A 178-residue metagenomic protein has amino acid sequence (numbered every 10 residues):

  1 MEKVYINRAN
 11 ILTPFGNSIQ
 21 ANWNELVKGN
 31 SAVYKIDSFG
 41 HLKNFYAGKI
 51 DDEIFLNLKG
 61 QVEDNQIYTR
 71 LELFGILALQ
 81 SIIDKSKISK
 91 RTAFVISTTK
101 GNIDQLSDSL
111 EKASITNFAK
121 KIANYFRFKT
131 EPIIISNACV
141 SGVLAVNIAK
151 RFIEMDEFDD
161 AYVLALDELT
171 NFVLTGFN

Functional and structural regions predicted by a protein language model:
M1-P132, N137, R151-E154: Conserved "HGTGT" condensation-loop signature of ketosynthase/thiolase-family condensing enzymes that catalyze
A9, A165-L166: Active-site-proximal beta-strand/loop segments in catalytic clefts of secreted hydrolases
F15, N147, L169-N178: Glycine-/small-residue-rich "gating" segment that lines the acyl/pantetheine channel and substrate pocket
L42-Y46, G142, N178: Solvent-exposed, non-transmembrane amphipathic alpha-helical segments
N102-L106, S141-L144, E168-V173: Short, well-ordered, mixed-charge alpha-helical segments that flank or form enzyme active sites
I133-A165: Active-site-proximal alpha-helical scaffold in enzymes
